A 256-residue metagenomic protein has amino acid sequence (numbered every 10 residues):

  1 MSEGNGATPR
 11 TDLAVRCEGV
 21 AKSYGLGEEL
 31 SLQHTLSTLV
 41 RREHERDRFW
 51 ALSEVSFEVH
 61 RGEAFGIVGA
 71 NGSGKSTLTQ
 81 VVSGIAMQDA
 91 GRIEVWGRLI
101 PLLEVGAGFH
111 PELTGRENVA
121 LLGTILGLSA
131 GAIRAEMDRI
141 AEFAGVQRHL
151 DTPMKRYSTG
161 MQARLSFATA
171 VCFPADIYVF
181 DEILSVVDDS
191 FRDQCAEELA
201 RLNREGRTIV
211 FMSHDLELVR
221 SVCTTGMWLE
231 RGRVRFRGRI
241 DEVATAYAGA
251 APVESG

Functional and structural regions predicted by a protein language model:
S2-A51, D241-E254: Pre-NBD coupling/linker segments of ABC/ABC-like ATPases
V68-A70: The feature captures the beta-strand-to-loop junction immediately N-terminal to the Walker
A130-R156: Conserved ABC nucleotide-binding domain
R192-E205: Helical segment within the ABC ATPase nucleotide-binding domain
S213-H214: H-loop/switch region of ABC-family ATPase nucleotide-binding domains
V222-R239, Y247: H-loop (His-switch) and adjacent beta-strand-loop-beta switch element of ABC-type ATPase nucleotide-binding domains
